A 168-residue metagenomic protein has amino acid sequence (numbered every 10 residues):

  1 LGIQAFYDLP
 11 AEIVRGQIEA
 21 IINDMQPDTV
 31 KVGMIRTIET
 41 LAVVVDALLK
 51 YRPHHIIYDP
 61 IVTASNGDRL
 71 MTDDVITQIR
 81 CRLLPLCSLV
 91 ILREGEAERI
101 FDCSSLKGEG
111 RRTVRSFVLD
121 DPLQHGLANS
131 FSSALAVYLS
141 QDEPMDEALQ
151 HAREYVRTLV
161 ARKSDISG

Functional and structural regions predicted by a protein language model:
L1-E12, D68: N-terminal beta-loop-helix "entrance" segment that forms/cooperates in small-molecule cofactor or anionic ligand
Q17-M25: Short, well-structured alpha-helical segments in soluble
D28-T29, H54-I56, S88-L89, R111-T113 (+1 more regions): Structural motif
V32, R36-S105: Conserved beta-alpha-beta core of the PfkB/ribokinase-like small-molecule kinase fold
E94-H125: Active-site rim beta-loop-alpha module in soluble metabolic enzymes
S104-S105, S140-Q150: Short, charged, surface-exposed loops that flank catalytic or proteolytic processing sites
L123-M145: Short, small-residue alpha-helix embedded
D146-G168: Charged C-terminal helix
